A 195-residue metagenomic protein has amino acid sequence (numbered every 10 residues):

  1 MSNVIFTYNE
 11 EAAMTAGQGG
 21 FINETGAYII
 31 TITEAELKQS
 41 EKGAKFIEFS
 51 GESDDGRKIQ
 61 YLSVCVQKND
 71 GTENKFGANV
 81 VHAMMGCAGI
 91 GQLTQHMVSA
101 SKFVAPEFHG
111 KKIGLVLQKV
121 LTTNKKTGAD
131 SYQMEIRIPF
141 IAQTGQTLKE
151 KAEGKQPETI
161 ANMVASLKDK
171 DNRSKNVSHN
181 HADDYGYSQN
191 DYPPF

Functional and structural regions predicted by a protein language model:
M1-F195: Short beta-rich binding modules
